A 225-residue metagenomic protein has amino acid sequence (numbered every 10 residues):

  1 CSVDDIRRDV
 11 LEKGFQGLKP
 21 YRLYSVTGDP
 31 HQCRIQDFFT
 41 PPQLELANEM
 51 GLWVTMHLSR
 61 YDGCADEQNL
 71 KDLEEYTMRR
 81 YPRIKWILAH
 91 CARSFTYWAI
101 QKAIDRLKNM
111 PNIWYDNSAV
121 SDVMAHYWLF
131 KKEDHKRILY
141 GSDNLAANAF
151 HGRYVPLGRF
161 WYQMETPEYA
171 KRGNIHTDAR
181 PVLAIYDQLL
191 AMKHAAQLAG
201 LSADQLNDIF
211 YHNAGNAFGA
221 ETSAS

Functional and structural regions predicted by a protein language model:
C1-D62, I113: Active-site gating/metal-coordination segments in enzymes
V3-D4, D37, K71, D122-M124: Structural motif corresponding to alpha-helix initiation and N-cap regions
D5-Q16, P41-E49, E75-P82, A103-N109 (+1 more regions): Acidic (Asp/Glu)-rich catalytic clusters
V26, Y61-D66, R93-T96: Short, small-residue-enriched loops and turns at beta-alpha junctions that line or gate enzyme active sites
Q32-P42, D66-E74, I100-Q101: Charged helix-capping and loop-helix junction motifs
V54, I87, I138-Y140: Residue-level marker for buried hydrophobic side chains located in beta-strands that build the well-ordered beta-sheet
T55-L58, L88-A92: Histidine-centered catalytic micro-motifs
C91-S225: H/E-rich (His + Asp/Glu) clusters that bind or coordinate divalent metals
